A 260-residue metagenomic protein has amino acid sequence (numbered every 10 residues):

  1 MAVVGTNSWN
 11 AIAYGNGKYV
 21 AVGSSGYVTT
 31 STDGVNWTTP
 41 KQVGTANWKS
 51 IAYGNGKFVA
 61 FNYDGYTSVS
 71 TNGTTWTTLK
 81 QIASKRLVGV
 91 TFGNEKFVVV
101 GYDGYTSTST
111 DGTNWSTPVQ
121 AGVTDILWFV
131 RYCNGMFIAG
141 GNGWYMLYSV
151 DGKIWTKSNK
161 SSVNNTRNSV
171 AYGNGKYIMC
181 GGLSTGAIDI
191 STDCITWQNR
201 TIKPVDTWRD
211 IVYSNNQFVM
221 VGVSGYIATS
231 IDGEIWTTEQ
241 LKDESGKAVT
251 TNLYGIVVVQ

Functional and structural regions predicted by a protein language model:
M1-Q260: Residue-level hotspots at or immediately adjacent to binding/recognition sites across diverse folds
